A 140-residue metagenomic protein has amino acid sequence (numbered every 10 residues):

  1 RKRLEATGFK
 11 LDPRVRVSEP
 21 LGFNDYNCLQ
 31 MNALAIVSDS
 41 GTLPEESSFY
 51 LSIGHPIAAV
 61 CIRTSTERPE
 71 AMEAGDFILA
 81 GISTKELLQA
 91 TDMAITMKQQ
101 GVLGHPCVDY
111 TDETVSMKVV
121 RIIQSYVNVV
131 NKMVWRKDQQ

Functional and structural regions predicted by a protein language model:
R1-Q140: Nucleotide-activated sugar donor-binding and catalytic core shared by glycosyltransferases and related lipid-linked
